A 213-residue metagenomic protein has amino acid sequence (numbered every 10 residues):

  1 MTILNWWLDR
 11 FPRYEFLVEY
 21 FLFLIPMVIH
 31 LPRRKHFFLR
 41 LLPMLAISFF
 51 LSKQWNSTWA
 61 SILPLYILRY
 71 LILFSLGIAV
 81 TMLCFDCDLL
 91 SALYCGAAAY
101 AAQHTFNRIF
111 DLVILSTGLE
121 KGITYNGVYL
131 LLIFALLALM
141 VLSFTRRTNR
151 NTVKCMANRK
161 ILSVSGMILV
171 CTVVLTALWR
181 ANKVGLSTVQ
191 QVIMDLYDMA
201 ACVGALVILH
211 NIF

Functional and structural regions predicted by a protein language model:
M1-L8: Short, strongly hydrophobic alpha-helical membrane anchors
L4, L17-L39, L51-V189, V207-I208: Juxtamembrane segments at transmembrane-helix boundaries in multi-pass signal-transduction membrane proteins
D9, D86-D88, D111, D195-D198: Acidic-enriched, low-complexity/disordered segments with a strong bias for Aspartate over Glutamate
R10-Y14, L68, L131, L196 (+1 more regions): Hydrophobic alpha-helical transmembrane segments of multi-pass membrane proteins
L45-L51: N-terminal hydrophobic segments of proteins, predominantly signal-anchor/transmembrane helices of inner/organellar
M194-F213: C-terminal transmembrane-bundle signature of multipass membrane proteins, characterized by strong activation on
